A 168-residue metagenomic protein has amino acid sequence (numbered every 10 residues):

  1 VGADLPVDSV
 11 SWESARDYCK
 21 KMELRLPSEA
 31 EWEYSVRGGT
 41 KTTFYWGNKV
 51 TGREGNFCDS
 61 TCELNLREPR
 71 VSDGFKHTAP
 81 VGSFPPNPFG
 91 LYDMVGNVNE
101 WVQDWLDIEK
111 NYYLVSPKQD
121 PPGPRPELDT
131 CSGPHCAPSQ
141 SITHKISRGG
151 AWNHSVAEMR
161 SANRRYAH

Functional and structural regions predicted by a protein language model:
V1-R165: Functional-site microenvironments in short loops/helix caps that host divalent-cation chemistry
H168: Short surface loop/edge beta-strand patches of beta-sandwich-type extracellular domains that form ligand-contact sites
